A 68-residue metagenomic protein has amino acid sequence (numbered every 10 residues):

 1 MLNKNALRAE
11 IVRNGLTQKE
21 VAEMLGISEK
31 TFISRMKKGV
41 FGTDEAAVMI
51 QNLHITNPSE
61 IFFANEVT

Functional and structural regions predicted by a protein language model:
M1-N14: A short, Lys/Arg-rich alpha-helix, primarily the initiator
Q18, E29-K30, N57: The DNA-contacting recognition helix of HTH DNA-binding domains and analogous helical DNA-recognition elements
E20-A22: Short alpha-helical "recognition helix" segments of helix-turn-helix
I27-F41: Recognition helix of helix-turn-helix/homeodomain-like DNA-binding domains that insert into the DNA major groove
K38-Q51: Short, basic-rich loop-to-helix N-cap that marks the start of a DNA-contacting helix
I55-T68: Short C-terminal boundary/hinge segments that cap the last helix of small helical domains
